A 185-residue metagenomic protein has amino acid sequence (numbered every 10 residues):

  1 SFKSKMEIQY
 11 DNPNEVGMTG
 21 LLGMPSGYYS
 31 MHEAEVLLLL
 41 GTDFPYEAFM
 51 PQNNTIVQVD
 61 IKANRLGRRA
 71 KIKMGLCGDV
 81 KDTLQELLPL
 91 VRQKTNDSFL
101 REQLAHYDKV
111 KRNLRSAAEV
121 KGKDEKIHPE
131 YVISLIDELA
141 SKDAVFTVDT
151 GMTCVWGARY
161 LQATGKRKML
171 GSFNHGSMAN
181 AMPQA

Functional and structural regions predicted by a protein language model:
S1-E33, L139-Q184: Anionic-ligand anchoring segments at beta-strand to alpha-helix junctions in alpha/beta enzyme folds, i.e., glycine
S1-K3, T42, V59-I61, D79 (+1 more regions): Cofactor-binding loop segments of dinucleotide-utilizing enzymes, especially the Rossmann-like FAD- and NAD(P)+-binding
K5, F44-P45, D82, T153: Residue-level marker for beta-strand->alpha-helix junctions and adjacent short loops that shape enzyme
I8-Q9, L40, E47-F49, L66-R68 (+2 more regions): Short helix/loop capping segments that flank catalytic or ligand/cofactor-binding pockets
G20-L66: Phosphate/diphosphate-binding loops
G23, G41, R115, E119-G122 (+1 more regions): Glycine-centered secondary-structure boundary/capping sites
T42-F44, A48-P51, M74-L76, Q93 (+3 more regions): A structural preference for long, well-packed, hydrophobic secondary-structure segments
N53-T150, C154: Phosphate/pyrophosphate-binding active-site segments
